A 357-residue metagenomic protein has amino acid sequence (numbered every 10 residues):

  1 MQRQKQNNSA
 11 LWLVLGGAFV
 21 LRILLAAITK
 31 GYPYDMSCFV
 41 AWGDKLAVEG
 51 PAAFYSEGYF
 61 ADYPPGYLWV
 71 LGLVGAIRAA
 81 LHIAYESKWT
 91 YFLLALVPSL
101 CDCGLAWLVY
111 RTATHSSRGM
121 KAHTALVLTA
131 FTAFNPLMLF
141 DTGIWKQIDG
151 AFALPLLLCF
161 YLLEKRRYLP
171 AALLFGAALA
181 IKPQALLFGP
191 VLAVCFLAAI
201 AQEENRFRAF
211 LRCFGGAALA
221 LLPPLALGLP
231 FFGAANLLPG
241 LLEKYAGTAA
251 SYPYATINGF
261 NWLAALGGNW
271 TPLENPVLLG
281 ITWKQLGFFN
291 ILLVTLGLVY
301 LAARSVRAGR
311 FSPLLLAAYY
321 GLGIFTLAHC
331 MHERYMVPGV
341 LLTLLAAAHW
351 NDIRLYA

Functional and structural regions predicted by a protein language model:
M1-L24, L108, T114-V127, G215-G216: Start-transfer (signal-anchor) and selected internal transmembrane alpha helices of multi-pass inner/ER membrane
Q6-A41, E49, A95, S99-D102 (+2 more regions): Transmembrane signal-anchor helices characteristic of membrane glycosylation enzymes that use polyprenol
A26, A106, H115, E204 (+1 more regions): Aromatic/glycine/proline-enriched transmembrane-helix motif characteristic of membrane-embedded glycan-assembly enzymes
D35-D62, G66, L73-A84, N236-K244: Extracytosolic helix-loop segments that constitute the early lumenal/periplasmic catalytic or substrate-binding loops
F92-G119, L158, L293-A303: Transmembrane-helix motifs of polytopic, lipid-linked glycan transferases
L108-R111, A151-Y168, L342-T343: Specific aromatic-rich, kink-prone transmembrane helix
F140, L156-L162, L169-A193, A226 (+1 more regions): Membrane-interface alpha helices of multi-pass inner-membrane proteins
F188-L222, A234, P338: Perimembrane helix-loop-helix junctions
